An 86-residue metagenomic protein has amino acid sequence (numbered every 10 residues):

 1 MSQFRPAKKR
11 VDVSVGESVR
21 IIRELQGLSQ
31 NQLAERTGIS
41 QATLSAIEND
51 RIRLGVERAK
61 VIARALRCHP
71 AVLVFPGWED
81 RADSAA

Functional and structural regions predicted by a protein language model:
M1-F4, R64, V74-A86: Short, charged recognition helix plus adjacent turn of helix-turn-helix-like nucleic-acid-binding domains
S2-L25: A short, Lys/Arg-rich alpha-helix, primarily the initiator
E17-R36, V61: Short basic helix-loop element that most often maps to the first helix and adjoining turn of HTH DNA-binding modules
Q32, T43, V72: Residues in the helix-turn-helix
G38-L54: Recognition helix of helix-turn-helix/homeodomain-like DNA-binding domains that insert into the DNA major groove
R51-R64: Short, basic-rich loop-to-helix N-cap that marks the start of a DNA-contacting helix
